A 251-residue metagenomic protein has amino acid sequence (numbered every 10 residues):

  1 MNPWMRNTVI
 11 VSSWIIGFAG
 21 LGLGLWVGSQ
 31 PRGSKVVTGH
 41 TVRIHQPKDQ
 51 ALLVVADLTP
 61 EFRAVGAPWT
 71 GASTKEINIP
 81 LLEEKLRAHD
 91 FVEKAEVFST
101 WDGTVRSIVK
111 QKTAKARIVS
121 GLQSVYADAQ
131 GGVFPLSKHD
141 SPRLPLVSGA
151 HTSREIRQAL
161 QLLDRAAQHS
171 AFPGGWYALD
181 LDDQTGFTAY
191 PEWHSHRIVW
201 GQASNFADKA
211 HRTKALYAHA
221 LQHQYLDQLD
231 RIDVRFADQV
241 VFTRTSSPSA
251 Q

Functional and structural regions predicted by a protein language model:
M1-Q46, A51-Q251: Charged, solvent-exposed interaction patches on well-folded alpha/beta domains that mediate macromolecular contacts
